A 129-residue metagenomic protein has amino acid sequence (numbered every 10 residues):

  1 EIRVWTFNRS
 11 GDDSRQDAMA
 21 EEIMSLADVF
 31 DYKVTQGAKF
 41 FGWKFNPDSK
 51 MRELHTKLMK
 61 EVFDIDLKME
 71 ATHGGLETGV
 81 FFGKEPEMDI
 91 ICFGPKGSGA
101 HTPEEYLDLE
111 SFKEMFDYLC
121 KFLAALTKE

Functional and structural regions predicted by a protein language model:
V4-D12, Y32-R52, H73, E77-G79: A short beta-alpha structural unit
W5, R9, Q16, L123-E129: C-terminal domain-closing interface element
R15, M19, F40-A71, F112-Y118 (+1 more regions): N-terminal/domain-start segments enriched in small and hydrophobic, helix-friendly residues, covering either
A18-A27: Short amphipathic alpha-helices in soluble, non-transmembrane regions that often serve as interface/regulatory elements
D28, K60, G83-P86, A124-T127: Hydrophobic alpha-helix feature that most strongly marks membrane-spanning transmembrane helices and their immediate
V29-G37, I65-E70, K128-E129: Flexible, glycine/charged-enriched surface loops at secondary-structure junctions
D66-F122: Zn-dependent metallopeptidase/amidohydrolase metal-coordination segment
